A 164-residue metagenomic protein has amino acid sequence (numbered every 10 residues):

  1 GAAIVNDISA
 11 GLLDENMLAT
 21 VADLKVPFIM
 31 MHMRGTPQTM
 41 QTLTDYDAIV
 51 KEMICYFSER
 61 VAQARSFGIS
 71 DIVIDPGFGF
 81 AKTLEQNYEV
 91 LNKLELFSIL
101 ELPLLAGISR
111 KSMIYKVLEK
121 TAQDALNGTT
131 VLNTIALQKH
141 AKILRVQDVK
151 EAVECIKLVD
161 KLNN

Functional and structural regions predicted by a protein language model:
A3-Q63, A81-N164: Active-site-adjacent loop and "lid" segments of alpha/beta metabolic enzymes
S66-D71: Flexible, glycine/charged-enriched surface loops at secondary-structure junctions
F78: Active-site metal-binding loops of divalent metal-dependent hydrolases
